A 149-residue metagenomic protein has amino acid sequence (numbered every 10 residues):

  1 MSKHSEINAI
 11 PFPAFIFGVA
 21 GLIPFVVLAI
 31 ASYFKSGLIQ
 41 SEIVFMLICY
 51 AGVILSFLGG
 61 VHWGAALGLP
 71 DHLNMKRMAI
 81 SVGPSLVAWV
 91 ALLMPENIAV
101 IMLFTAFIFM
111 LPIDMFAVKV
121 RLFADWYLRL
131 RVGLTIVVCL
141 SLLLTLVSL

Functional and structural regions predicted by a protein language model:
M1-S5, F45-G64, F109-I113: Hydrophobic, membrane-facing alpha-helical anchors
S5-A20: N-terminal membrane topogenic signal
I7-A9, L38-V44, G59-D71, F116-F123: Short juxtamembrane and helix-loop transition motifs at transmembrane-helix boundaries in membrane proteins
G21-V26, A79-W89, L130-T145: Small-residue-rich segments of transmembrane alpha-helices in multi-pass membrane proteins, especially helix faces
A31-S32, V87-P95, T145-S148: Hydrophobic alpha-helical transmembrane segments
V61-A91: Helix-adjacent hinge/juxtasegments
L92-F109: Transmembrane helix-loop-helix
D114-C139: Interfacial loop-to-transmembrane junctions
